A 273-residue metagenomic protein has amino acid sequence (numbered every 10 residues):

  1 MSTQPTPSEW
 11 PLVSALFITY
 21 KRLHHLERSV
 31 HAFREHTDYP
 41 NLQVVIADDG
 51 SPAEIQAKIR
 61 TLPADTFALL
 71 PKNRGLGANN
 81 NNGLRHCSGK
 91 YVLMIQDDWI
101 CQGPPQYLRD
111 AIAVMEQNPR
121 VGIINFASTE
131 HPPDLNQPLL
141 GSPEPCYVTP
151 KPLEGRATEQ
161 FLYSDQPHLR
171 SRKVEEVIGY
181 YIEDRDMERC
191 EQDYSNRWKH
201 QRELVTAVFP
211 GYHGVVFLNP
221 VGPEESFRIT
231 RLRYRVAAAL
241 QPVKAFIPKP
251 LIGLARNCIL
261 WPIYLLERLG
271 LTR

Functional and structural regions predicted by a protein language model:
M1-H31: N-proximal low-complexity "stem/linker" segments adjacent to membrane-targeting elements
H31-N41: Short, acidic, metal-binding catalytic loop of nucleotide-sugar glycosyltransferases
I46-Q56: A conserved acidic beta->alpha catalytic loop
R60-G75: Conserved donor nucleotide-binding strand/loop of the catalytic core
P71-C87: Glycine-rich, basic loop-to-helix element that forms the pyrophosphate-binding segment of sugar-nucleotide handling
V92: Short aromatic/hydrophobic "clamp" motif used to bind/position activated sugar donors
G103-I123: Conserved donor-nucleotide/metal-binding helix-loop-beta segment in metal-dependent transferases, i.e., the alpha-helix
G122-P138: Short beta-strand-to-loop element that shapes/binds the nucleotide-sugar donor at the catalytic cleft/hinge
